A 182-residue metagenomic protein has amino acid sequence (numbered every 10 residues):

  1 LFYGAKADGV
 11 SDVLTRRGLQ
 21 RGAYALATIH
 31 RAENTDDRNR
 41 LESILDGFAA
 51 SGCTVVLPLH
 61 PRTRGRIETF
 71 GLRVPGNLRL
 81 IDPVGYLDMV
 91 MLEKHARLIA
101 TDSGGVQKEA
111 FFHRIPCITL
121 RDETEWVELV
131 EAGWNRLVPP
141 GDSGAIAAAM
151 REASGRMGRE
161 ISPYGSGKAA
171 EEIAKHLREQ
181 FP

Functional and structural regions predicted by a protein language model:
L1-T35, N39-R40, V138: A nucleotide-sugar donor-handling region in carbohydrate enzymes
Y3, A7, R136-P182: Leloir-type glycosyltransferase catalytic cores
L41-I44, Y86-M89, I146: Acidic, amphipathic alpha-helical patches
L45-L59: A conserved nucleotide-sugar
P61-N77: Short, structured helix-loop element that forms part of the nucleotide-activated donor/catalytic region
N77-G85: Active-site donor-binding acidic/aromatic loop of nucleotide-activated sugar and phosphosugar transferases involved
Y86-L129: A donor-sugar binding/catalytic signature common to diverse glycosyltransferases and related nucleotide-sugar
F112-S154: Catalytic binding pocket for nucleotide-activated donors in carbohydrate/polymer assembly enzymes
